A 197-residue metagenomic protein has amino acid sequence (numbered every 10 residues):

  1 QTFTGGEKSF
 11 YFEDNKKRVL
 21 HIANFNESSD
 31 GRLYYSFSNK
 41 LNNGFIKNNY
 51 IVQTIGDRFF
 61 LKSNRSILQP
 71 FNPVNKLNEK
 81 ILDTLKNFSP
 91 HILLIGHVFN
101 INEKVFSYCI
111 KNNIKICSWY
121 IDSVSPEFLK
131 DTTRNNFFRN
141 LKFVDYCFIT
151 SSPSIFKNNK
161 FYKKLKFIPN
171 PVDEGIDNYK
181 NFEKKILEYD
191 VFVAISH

Functional and structural regions predicted by a protein language model:
Q1-N15: Non-catalytic membrane-proximal stalk/linker segments that position and tether the catalytic domains
E7-K8, N24-F25, G31-G44, N48-K160 (+1 more regions): Extended catalytic core of nucleotide-activated donor transferases of GT-like folds
F12-D14, L141, K185-I186: Extracellular/periplasmic catalytic domains that process cell-envelope and extracellular macromolecules
L20, K185-H197: Conserved donor-binding/catalytic core segment of Leloir-type glycosyltransferases
I121, N170, S196: Active-site donor-binding loop signature of nucleotide-sugar glycosyltransferases
F137, L165-F167: A short alpha->loop->secondary-structure connector
V172-L187: Acidic anion/phosphate-binding donor-loop and adjacent secondary structure in glycosyltransferase catalytic cores
